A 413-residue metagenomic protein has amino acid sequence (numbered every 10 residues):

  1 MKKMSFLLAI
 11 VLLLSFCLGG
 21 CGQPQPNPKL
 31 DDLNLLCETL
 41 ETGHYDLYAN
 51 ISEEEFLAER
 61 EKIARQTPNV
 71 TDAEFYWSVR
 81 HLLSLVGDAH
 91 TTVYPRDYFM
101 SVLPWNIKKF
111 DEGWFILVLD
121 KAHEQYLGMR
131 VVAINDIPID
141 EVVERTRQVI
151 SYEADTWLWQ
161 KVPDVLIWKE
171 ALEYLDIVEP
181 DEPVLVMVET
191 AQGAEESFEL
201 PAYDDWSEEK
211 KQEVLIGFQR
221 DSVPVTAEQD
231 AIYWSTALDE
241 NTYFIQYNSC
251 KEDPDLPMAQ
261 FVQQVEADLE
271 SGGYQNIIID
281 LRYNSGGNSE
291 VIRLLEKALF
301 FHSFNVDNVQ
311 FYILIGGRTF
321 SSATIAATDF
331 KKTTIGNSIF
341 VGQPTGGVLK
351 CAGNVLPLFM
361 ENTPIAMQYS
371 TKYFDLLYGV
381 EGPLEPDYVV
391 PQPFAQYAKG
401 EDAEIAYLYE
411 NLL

Functional and structural regions predicted by a protein language model:
M1-F6: Positively charged n-region of N-terminal signal peptides that target proteins for export
L8-L14: Hydrophobic helical h-region of N-terminal Sec-dependent signal peptides in bacterial secretory/periplasmic proteins
L14-S15, I292: Hydrophobic alpha-helical membrane context
L18-G20: C-terminal motif of bacterial Sec signal peptides marking the signal peptidase cleavage site
G22-N276: Flexible, low-complexity junctional segments that flank or bridge functional domains
P26-C37, P224, D230-L413: C-terminal "post-core" interaction segments
